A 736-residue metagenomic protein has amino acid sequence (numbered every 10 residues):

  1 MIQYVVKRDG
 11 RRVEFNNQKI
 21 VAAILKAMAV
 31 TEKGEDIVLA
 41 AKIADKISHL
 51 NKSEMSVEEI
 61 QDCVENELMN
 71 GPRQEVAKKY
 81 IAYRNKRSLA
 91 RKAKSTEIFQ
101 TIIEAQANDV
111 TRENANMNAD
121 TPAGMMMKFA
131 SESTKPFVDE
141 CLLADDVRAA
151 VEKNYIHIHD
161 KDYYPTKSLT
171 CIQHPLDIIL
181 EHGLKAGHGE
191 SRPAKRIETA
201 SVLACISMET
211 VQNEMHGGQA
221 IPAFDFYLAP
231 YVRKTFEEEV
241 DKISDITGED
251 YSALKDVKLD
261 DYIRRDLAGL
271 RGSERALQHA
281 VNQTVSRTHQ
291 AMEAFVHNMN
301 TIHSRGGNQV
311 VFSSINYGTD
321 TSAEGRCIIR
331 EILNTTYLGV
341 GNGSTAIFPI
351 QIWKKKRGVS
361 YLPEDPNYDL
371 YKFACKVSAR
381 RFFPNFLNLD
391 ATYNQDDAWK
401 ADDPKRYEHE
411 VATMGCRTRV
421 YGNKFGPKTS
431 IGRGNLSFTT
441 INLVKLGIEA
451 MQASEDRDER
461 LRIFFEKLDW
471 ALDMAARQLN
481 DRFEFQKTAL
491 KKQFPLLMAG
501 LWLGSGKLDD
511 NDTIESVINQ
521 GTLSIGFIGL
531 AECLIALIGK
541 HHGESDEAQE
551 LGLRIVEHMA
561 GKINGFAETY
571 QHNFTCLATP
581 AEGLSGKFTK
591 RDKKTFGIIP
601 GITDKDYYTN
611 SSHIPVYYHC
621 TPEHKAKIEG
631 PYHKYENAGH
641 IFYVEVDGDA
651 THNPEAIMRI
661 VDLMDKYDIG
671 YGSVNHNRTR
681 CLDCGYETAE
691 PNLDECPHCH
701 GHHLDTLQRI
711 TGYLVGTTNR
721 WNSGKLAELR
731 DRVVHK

Functional and structural regions predicted by a protein language model:
M1-A105, D109, A727-V733: Charged, amphipathic alpha-helical regulatory modules used for macromolecular assembly or allosteric control
R8-D9, T31, N51-K52, K428 (+1 more regions): A short glycine/serine-rich beta->alpha loop
K26, L523-A536, E557, R709: Contiguous, well-ordered alpha-helical segments that form the cores/surfaces of helical PPI scaffolds
L89-A90, S95-N519, K540-H541, S545-D705: Conserved catalytic cores of very large enzyme subunits
S286-Q290, V296-H297, I535-A536, N722-L729: Metallocofactor- and cofactor-centric catalytic cores in central/energy metabolism, strongly enriched
L693-K736: Long insertion/accessory domains within large nucleic-acid-processing enzymes
